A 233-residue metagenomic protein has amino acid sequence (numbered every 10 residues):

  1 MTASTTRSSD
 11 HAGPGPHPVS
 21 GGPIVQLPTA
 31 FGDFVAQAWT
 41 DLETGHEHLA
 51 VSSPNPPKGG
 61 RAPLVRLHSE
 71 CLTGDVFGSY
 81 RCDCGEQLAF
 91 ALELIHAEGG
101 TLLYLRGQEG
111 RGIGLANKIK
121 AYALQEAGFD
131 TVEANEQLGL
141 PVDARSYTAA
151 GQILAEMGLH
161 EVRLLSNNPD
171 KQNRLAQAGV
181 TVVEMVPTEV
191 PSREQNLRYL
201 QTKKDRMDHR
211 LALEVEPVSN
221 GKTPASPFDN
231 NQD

Functional and structural regions predicted by a protein language model:
M1-D233: Catalytic domains of riboflavin
